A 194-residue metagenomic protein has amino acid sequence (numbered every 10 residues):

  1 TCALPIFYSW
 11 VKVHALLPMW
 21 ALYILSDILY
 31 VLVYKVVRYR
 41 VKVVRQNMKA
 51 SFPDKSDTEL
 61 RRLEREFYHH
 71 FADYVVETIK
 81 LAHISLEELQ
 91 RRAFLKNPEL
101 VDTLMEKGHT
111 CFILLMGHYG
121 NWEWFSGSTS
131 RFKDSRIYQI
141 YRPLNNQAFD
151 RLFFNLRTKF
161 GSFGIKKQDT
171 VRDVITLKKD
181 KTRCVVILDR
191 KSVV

Functional and structural regions predicted by a protein language model:
T1-L4: Short, small-residue-biased leader/transition segments that mark boundaries at the very start of proteins
F7-K12, Y23-V31: Dinucleotide-binding Rossmann-like beta1-alpha1 core, especially the glycine-rich loop that anchors the ADP
S9, V44-N47, F125, L152-F153: Hydrophobic alpha-helical segments typical of transmembrane helices and their membrane-interface/capping positions
I28-G108: N-terminal signal-anchor transmembrane helix
I79-V194: Soluble catalytic domains of membrane acyltransferases
